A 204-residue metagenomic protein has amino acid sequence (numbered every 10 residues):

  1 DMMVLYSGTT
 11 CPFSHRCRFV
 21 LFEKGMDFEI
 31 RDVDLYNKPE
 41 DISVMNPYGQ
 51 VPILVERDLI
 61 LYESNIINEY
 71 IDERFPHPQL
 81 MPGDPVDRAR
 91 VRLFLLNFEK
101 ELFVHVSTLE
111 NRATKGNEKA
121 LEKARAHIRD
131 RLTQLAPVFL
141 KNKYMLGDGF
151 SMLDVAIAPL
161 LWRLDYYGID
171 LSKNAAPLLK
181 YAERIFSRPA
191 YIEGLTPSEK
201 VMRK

Functional and structural regions predicted by a protein language model:
D1-L132, A136, K143: GST-like domain detector, emphasizing the conserved glutathione-binding G-site in the N-terminal thioredoxin-like
G8, M152, S198: Short, solvent-exposed turn/loop segments enriched in Gly/Ser/Thr/Pro and often Arg
L35-Y36, L178, E199: Conserved beta-strand edge residues that scaffold enzyme active sites
V106, M145-N174, L179-I185, L195: GST superfamily/GST-like fold recognition
R188: C-terminal active-site-capping segments
G194-K204: Terminal-tail/helix-coil boundary detector
